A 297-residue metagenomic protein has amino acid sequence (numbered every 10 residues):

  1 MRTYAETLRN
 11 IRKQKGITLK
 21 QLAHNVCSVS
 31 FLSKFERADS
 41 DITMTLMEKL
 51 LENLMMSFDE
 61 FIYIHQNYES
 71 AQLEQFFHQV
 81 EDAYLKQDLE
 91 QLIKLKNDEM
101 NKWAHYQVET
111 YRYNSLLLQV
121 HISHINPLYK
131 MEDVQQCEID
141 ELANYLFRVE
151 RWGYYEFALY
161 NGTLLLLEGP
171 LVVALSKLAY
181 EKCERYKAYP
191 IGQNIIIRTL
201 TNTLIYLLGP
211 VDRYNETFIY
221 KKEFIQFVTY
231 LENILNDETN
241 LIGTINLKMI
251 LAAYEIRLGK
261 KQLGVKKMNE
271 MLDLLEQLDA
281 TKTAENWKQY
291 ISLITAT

Functional and structural regions predicted by a protein language model:
M1-Q14: A short, Lys/Arg-rich alpha-helix, primarily the initiator
T7, E74, H78-Q79, Y113-I125 (+5 more regions): "A position-specific structural signal for the A-helix of alpha-solenoid helical repeats
G16-S33: Short alpha-helical DNA-recognition segment
T45-E60: DNA major-groove recognition helix of helix-turn-helix/homeodomain DNA-binding modules
I64-E90: Short, charged recognition helix plus adjacent turn of helix-turn-helix-like nucleic-acid-binding domains
L85-M100, K130-D140, G169-E181, E216-T229 (+1 more regions): Helix-turn-helix repeat elements of alpha-solenoid scaffolds
E99-L208: Mid-protein regulatory/catalytic core that forms ligand/cofactor-binding pockets and protein-protein interaction
Y106-V108, Y186-I191, N233-N240, E276-K282: Short coil/turn linkers that connect adjacent helices within long alpha-helical scaffolds, especially alpha-solenoid
